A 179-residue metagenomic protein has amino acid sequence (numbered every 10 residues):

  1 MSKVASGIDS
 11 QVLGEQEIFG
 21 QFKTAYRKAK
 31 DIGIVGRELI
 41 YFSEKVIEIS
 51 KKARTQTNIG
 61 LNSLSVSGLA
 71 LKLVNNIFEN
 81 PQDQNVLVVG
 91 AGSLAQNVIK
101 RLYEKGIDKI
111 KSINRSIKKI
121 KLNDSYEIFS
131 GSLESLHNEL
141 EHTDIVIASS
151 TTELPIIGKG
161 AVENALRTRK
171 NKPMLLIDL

Functional and structural regions predicted by a protein language model:
M1-A5, A95, G131, N164-A165: Short intrinsically disordered, low-complexity coil segments enriched in acidic
M1-I77, P81-Q82: Glycine/serine-rich phosphate-binding loop and adjoining beta1-alpha1 elements at the start of nucleotide-handling
E15, A91, R115-S116, S149-T151 (+1 more regions): Fold-independent oxyanion-binding glycine-rich loops and adjacent beta-strand/coil segments at enzyme active sites
V46, N62-S67, L71-Y103, I107-R115: Glycine-rich adenosine-cofactor-binding loop
I117-L122: Short, charged/polar "capping" segments at the starts of alpha-helices and the immediately preceding loops
D124-L179: Rossmann-like adenosine-cofactor binding region
